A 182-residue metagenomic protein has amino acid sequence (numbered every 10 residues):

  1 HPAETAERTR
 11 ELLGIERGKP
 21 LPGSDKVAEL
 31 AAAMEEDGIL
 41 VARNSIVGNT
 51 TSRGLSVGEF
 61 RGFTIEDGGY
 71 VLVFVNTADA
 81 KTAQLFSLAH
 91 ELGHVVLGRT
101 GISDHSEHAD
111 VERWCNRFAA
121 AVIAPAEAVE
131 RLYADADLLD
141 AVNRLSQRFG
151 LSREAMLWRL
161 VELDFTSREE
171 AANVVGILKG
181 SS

Functional and structural regions predicted by a protein language model:
H1-S182: Active-site hotspot residues in diverse enzymes, especially metal/ion-binding acidic/histidine motifs
